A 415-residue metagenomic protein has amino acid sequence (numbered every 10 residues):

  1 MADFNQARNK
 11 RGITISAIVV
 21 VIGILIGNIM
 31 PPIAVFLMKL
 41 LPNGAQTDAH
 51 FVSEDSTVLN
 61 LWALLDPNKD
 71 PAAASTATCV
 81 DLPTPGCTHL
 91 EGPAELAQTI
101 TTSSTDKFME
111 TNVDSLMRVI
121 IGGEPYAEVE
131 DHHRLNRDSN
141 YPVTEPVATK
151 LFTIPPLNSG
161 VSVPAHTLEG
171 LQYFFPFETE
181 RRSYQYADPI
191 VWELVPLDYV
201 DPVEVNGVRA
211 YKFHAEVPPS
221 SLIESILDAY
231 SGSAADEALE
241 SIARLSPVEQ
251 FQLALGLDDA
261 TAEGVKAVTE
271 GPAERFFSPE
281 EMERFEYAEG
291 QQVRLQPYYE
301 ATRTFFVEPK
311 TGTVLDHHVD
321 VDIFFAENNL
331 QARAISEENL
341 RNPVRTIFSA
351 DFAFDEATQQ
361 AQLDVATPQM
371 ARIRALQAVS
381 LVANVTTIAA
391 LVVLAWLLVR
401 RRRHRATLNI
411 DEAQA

Functional and structural regions predicted by a protein language model:
A2-G160: Solvent-exposed N-terminal domain segments of exported/luminal and surface proteins
D3-I18, M30-P31, A371-A415: Juxtamembrane interface at the cytosolic side of transmembrane helices
A49, L59, L295-Y299, L408-I410: Hydrophobic transmembrane signal anchors and adjacent membrane-proximal interface regions, especially in viral
P156-W192: Short N-terminal edge-element motif at the start of the domain
Y184-I323: Membrane-proximal low-complexity regions enriched in glycine and acidic/polar residues
S278-S380, N384, L391: Membrane-proximal extracellular "stem/stalk" segments of glycoproteins immediately N-terminal to a transmembrane helix
